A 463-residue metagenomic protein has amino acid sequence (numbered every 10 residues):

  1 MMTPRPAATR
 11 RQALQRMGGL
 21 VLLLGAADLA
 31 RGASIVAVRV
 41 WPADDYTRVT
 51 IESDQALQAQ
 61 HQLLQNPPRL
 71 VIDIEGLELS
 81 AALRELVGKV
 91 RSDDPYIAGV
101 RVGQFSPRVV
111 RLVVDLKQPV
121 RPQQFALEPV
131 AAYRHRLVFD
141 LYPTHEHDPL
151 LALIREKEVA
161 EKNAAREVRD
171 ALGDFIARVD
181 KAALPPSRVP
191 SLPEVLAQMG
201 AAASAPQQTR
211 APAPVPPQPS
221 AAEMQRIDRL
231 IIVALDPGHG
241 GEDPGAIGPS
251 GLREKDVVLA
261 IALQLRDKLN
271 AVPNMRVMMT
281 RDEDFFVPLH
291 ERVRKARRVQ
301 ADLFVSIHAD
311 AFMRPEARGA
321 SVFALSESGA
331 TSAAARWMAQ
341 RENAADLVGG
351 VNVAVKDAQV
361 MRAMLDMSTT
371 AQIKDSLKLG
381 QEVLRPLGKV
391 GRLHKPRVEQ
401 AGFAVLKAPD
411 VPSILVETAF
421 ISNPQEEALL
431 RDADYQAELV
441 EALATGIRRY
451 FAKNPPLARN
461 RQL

Functional and structural regions predicted by a protein language model:
M2-I232: Signal-peptide-cleaved, periplasmic/extracellular N-terminal interaction regions immediately downstream of the signal
S53-Q55, I74-G76, L116-Q118, L141-P143 (+6 more regions): Flexible glycine-/small-residue-rich
A59, I231, L303, M313 (+1 more regions): Active-site-adjacent mobile loop/cap segments within catalytic or ligand-binding domains
Q60-H61, A81-A82, E242-A246, P424: Short, solvent-exposed loop/turn elements at domain surfaces
P185-A358, T369-Q381, A437, N460-L463: Catalytic-core regions of hydrolytic enzymes
Q359, A363: Exposed acidic/Ser/Thr-rich ligand/metal-binding surfaces
